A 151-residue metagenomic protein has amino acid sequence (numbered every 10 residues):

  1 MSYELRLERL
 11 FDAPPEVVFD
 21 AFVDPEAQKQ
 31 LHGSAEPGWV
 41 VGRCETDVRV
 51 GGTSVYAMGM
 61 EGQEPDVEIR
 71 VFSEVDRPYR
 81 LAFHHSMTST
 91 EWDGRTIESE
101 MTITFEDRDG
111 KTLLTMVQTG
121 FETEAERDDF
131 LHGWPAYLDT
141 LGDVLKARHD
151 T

Functional and structural regions predicted by a protein language model:
M1-W39: Hydrophobic ligand-binding cavity/cleft-lining segments
R9, C44, E68-E74, E98-E106: Hydrophobic/aromatic beta-strand elements that line small-molecule binding cavities or substrate pockets in beta-rich
P15-E16, R49, S73-R80, T104-L113: A short, structured loop/turn motif at beta-sheet edges
V18, F22, Q28, S54-Y56 (+5 more regions): Hydrophobic pocket/interface hotspot
V41-S86: Glycine-rich portal/gate segments that line the openings of hydrophobic small-molecule binding cavities
H84-P135: Beta-strand/loop substructures that line and gate deep hydrophobic ligand-binding cavities in soluble
D143-T151: Short, highly charged C-terminal tails/helix-capping segments
